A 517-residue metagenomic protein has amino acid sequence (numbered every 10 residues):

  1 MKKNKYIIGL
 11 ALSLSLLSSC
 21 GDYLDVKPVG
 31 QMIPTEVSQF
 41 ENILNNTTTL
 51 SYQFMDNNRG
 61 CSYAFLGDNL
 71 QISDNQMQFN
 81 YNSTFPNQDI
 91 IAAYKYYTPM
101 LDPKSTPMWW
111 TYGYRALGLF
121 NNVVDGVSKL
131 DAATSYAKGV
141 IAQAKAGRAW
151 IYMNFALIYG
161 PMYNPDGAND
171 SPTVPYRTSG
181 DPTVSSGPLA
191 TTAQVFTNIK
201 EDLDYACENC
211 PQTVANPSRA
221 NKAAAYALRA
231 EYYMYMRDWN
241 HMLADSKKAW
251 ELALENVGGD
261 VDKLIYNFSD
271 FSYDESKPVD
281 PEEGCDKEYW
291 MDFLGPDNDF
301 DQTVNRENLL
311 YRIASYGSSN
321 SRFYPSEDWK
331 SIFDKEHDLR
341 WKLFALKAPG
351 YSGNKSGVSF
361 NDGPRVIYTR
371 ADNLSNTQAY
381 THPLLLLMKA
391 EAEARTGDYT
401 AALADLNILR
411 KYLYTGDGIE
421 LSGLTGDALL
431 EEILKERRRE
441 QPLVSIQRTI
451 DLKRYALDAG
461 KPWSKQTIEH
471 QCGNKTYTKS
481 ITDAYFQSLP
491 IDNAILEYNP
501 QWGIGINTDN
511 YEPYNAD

Functional and structural regions predicted by a protein language model:
S19-I72, G503-D517: Acidic, glycine-rich segments characteristic of secretory precursors and extracytoplasmic regions
N58-Y63, R237, L243-P383, Y412-E420 (+7 more regions): Hydrophobic-face positions in mid-chain alpha helices that act as interaction patches
F85-Y159, A190, L203-T213, D372-T377: Conserved, well-structured interaction surfaces
